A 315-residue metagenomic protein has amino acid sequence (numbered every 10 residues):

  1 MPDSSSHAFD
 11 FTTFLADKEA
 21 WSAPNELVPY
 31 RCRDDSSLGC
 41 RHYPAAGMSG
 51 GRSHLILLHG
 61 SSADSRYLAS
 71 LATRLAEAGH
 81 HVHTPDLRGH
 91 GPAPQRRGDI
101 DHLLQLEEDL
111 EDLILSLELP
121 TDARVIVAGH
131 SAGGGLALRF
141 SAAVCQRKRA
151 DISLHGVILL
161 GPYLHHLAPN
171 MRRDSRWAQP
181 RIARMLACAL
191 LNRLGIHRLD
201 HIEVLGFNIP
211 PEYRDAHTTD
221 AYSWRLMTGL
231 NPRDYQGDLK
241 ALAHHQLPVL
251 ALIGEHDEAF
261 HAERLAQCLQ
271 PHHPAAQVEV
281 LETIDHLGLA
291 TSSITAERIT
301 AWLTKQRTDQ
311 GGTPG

Functional and structural regions predicted by a protein language model:
M1-C32, S36-A45: An N-terminal hydrophobic leader/cap segment in hydrolases
S61-T73: The serine-hydrolase catalytic nucleophile loop
S62-S65, G91-L117, T121: Catalytic nucleophile-loop/oxyanion-hole region of alpha/beta-hydrolase and closely related hydrolase-like folds
L75-Q95: Conserved alpha/beta-hydrolase
M185-A241, L247: Alpha/beta-hydrolase
H245, A251-I253: Short beta-strand/loop motif that positions the catalytic acidic residue of the alpha/beta-hydrolase fold
E258-R264: Conserved alpha/beta-hydrolase "acid-adjacent" motif
I284-I294: Catalytic histidine-centered segment of alpha/beta-hydrolase-like enzymes
